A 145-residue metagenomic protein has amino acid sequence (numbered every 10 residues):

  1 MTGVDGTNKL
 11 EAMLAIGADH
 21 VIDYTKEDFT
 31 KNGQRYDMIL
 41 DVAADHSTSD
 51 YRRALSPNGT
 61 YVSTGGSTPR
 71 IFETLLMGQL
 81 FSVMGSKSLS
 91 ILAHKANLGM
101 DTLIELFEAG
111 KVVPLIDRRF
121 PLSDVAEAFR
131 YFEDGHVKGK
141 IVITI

Functional and structural regions predicted by a protein language model:
M1-D50: Adenosine-nucleotide cofactor-binding segment
D5-N8, S67-T68, V137, I141: Gly/Ser/Thr-rich beta-alpha loop segments that engage phosphate groups in nucleotides
D19-I22, I39, G78-S82, E133: Short, hinge-like loop/turn segments at secondary-structure boundaries
V21, Y61, S88-I91, R119 (+1 more regions): Conserved beta-strand scaffold positions in the cores of enzyme catalytic domains, especially in NTP/NDP-utilizing
V42-A109, I145: Glycine-rich phosphate-binding loop and adjacent beta-alpha segment of Rossmann(oid) nucleotide-cofactor-binding
A96-I145: C-terminal hydrophobic helical "lid"/dimerization subdomain of Rossmann-like NAD(P)H-dependent oxidoreductases
